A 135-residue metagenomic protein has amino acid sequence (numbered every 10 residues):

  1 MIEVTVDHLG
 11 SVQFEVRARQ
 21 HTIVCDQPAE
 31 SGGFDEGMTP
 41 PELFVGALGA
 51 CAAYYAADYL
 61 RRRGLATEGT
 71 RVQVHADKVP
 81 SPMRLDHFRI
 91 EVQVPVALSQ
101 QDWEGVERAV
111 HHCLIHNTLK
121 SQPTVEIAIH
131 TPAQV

Functional and structural regions predicted by a protein language model:
M1-G46, A56-V135: Extended beta-strand/beta-hairpin segments
